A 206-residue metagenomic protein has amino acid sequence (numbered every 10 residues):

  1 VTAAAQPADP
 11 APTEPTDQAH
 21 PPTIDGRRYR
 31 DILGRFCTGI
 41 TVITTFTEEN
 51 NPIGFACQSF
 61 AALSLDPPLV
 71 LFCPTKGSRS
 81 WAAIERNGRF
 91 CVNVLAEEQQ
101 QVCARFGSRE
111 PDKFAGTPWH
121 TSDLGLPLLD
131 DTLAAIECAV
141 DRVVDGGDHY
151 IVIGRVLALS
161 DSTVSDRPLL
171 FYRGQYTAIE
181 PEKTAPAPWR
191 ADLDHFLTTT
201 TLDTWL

Functional and structural regions predicted by a protein language model:
T2-L206: Basic, polyanion-binding surface patches
